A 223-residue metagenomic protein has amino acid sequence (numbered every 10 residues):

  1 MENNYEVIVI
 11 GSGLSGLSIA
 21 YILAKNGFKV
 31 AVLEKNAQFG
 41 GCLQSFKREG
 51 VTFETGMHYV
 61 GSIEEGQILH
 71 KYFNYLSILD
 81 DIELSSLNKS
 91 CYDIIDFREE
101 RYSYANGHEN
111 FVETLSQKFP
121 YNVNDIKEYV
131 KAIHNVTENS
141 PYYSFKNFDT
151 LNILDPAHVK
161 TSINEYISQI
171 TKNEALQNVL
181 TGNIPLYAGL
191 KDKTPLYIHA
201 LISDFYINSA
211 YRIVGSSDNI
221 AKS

Functional and structural regions predicted by a protein language model:
E2-K131: N-terminal glycine-rich phosphate/pyrophosphate-binding loop and immediately adjacent elements
S15, V159, S216, I220: Short, glycine/acidic-rich beta->alpha junctions
N26, Q169-I170, S223: Generic, well-ordered alpha-helical scaffold segments in large soluble proteins
E65, I163, S217-A221: Hydrophobic (often cysteine-bearing) scaffold residues that line and stabilize catalytic clefts of nucleotide/cofactor
L69, T194-I198: A short mid-domain helix/strand-loop element embedded in enzyme catalytic domains that forms or borders the active-site
R98-P195: Rossmann-like flavin
A200-S223: Helical element adjacent to the flavin cofactor pocket in flavoenzyme catalytic cores
